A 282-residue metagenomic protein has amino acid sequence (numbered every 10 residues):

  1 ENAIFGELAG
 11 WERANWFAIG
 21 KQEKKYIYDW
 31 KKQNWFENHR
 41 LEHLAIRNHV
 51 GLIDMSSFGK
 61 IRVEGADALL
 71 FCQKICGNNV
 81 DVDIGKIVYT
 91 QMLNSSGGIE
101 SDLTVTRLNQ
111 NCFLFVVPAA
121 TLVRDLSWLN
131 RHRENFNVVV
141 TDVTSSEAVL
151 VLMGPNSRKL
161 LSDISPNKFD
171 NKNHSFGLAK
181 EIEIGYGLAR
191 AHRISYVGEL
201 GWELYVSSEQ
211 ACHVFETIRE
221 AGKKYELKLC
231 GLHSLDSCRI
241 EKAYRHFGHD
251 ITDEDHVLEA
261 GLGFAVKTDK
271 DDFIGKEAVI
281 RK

Functional and structural regions predicted by a protein language model:
E1-K282: Glycine/proline-enriched, intrinsically flexible loops and inter-domain linkers
